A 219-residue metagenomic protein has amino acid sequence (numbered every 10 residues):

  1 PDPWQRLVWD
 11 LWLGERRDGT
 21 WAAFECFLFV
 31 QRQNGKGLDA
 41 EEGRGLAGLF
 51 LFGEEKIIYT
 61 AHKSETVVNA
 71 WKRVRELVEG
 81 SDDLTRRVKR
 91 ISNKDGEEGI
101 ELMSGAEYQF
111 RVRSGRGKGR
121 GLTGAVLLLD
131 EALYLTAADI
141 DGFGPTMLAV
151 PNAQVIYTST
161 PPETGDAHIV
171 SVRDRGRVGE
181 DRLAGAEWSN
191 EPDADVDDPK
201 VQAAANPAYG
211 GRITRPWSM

Functional and structural regions predicted by a protein language model:
P1-E25: Pre-P-loop entry segment of helicase/translocase ATPase cores
G19-R44: Walker A/P-loop
F27, I58-T60, V126-L128: Structural motif
V30, H62, T160: Conserved H-loop
A47-E54: Post-Walker A helix-loop "phosphate-sensing" segment adjacent to the P-loop in P-loop NTPases
E54-S114: Conserved nucleotide-state-sensing and coupling region of NTP-binding domains
D95-T146: Conserved RecA-like ASCE ATPase "motif II neighborhood" in helicase/translocase motors
A137-M219: Non-catalytic, compositionally simple segments
